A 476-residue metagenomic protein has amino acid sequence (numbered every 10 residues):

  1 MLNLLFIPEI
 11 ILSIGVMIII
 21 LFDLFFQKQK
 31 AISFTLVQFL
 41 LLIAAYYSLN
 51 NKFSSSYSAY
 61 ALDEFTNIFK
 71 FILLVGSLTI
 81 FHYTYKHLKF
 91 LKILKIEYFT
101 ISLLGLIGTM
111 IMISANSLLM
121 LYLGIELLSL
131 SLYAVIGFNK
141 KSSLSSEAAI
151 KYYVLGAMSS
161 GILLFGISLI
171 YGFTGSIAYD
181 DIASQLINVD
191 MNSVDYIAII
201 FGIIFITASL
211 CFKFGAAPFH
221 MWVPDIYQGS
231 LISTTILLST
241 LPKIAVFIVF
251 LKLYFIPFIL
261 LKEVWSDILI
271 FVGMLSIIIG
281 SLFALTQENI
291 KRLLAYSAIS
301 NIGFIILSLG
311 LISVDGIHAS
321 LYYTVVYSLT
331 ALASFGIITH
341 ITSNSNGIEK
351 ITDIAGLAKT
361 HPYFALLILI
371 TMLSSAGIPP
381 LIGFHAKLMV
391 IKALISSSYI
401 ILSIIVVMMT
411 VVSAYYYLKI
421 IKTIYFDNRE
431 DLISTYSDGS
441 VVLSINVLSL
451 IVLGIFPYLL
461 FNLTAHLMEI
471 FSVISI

Functional and structural regions predicted by a protein language model:
M1-I476: Alpha-helical transmembrane segments of multi-pass membrane proteins predominantly involved in bioenergetics
